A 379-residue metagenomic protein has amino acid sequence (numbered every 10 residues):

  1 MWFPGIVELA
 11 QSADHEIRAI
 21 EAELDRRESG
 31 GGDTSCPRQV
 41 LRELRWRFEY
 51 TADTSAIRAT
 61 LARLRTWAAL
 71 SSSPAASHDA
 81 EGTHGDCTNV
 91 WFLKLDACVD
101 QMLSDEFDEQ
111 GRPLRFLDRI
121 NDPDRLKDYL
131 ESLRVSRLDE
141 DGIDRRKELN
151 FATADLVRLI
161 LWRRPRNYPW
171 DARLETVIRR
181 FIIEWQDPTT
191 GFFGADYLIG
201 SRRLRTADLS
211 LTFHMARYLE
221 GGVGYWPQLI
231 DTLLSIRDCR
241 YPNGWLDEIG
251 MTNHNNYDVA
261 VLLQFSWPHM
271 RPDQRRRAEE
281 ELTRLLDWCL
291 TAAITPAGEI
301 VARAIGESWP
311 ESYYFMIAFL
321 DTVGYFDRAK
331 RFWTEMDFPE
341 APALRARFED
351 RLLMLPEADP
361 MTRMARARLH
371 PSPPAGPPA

Functional and structural regions predicted by a protein language model:
M1-R166, Y218-Q228, R237, M251-A379: Terminal, non-catalytic domain-edge segments
D141, T190-F193, N243, A375: Feature targets compositionally biased, intrinsically disordered low-complexity regions with long contiguous runs
K147-A216: Loop-centered beta-sheet repeat module
I183-D187, G191, D231-P242, D287: HEAT/HEAT-like alpha-solenoid repeats
F193-R203, C239-E248, G298-A304: Active-site-adjacent structural elements in folded domains
A207, E248-N253: Extended, alpha-helical interaction "stalks"
